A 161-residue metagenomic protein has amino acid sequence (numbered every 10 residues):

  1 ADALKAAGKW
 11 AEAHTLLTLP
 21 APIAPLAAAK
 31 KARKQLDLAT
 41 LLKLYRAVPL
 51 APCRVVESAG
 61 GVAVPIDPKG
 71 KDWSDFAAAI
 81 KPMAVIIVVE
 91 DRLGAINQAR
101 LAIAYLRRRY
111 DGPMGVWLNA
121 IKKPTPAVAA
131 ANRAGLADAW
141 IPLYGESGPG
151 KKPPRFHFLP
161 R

Functional and structural regions predicted by a protein language model:
A1-Q35, A39, L44-A47: N-terminal phosphate/diphosphate-binding loop that engages ATP/GTP or pyrophosphate donors across diverse enzyme folds
K9-W10, A28, L50, A104 (+1 more regions): Generic secondary-structure signature for well-ordered alpha-helical cores
A13-L16, I87, L118, P142-G145 (+1 more regions): Structural signal for conserved beta-strand scaffold positions within catalytic alpha/beta enzyme cores
I23, R133-R161: Beta-strand-loop-alpha "switch" segments that mediate conformational coupling across diverse proteins
L38-K71: Switch II (G3) loop of P-loop NTPases
L41-Y45, A99-A102, S147, K151-R155: Generic hydrophobic alpha-helical segments
R46-S58, K81-V85, P153-P154, P160-R161: P-loop NTP-binding module
S58-P142: Conserved catalytic-core segment of NTP-binding enzymes
